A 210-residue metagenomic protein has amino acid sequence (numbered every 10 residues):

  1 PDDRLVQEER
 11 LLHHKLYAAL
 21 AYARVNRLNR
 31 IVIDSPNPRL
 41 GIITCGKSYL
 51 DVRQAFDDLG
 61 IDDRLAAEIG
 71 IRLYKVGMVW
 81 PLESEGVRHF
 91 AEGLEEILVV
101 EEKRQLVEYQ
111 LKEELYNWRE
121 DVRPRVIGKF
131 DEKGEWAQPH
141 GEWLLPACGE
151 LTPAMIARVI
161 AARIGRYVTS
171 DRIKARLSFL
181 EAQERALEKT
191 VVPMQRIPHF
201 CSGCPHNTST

Functional and structural regions predicted by a protein language model:
P1-G203, S209: Flexible, low-complexity linker and terminal segments
